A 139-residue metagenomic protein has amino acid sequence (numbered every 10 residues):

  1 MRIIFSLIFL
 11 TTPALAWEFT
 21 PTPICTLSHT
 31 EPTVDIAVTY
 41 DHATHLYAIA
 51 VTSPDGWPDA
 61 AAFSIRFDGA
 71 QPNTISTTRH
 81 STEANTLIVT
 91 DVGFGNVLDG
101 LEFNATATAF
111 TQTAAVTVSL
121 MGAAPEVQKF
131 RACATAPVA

Functional and structural regions predicted by a protein language model:
I3-P13: Sec-dependent N-terminal signal peptides
P13-L15, N73: N-terminal processing/targeting junctions
L15-A16, G100: Generic detector of isolated residues embedded in canonical secondary-structure elements
A16-A60: An ectodomain-focused feature that recognizes extracytoplasmic/extracellular
D59-F63, A105: Short beta-strand/loop motifs in extracellular/secreted proteins, especially within beta-sandwich accessory domains
G69-A139: Internal interaction segment
